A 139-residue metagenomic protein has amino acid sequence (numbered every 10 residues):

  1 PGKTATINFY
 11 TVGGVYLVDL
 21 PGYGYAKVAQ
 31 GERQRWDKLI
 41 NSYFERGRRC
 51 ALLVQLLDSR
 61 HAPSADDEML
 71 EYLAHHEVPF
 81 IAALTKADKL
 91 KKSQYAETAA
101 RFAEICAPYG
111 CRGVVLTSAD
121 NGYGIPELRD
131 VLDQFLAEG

Functional and structural regions predicted by a protein language model:
P1-G14: Switch I (effector-binding) loop of TRAFAC-class P-loop GTPase G-domains
V15-Y25, R49-A51: Short, basic/glycine-rich phosphate-binding loops at helix/coil junctions that contact nucleotide phosphates
D19, T85, S118: Active-site glycine-centered loops adjacent to acidic/histidine catalytic or metal-binding residues that shape
Y23-R33, D88-K91: Flexible beta-alpha connector loops of hexameric P-loop NTPases
G31-L39, Y43: Substrate-gripping "pore-loop 1 plus following alpha2 helix"
F44-D67, V78-I81, A87-A96: Conserved Switch II/interswitch segment of TRAFAC-class P-loop GTPases
Y72-E77: Short, conserved loop/helix-junction motifs that constitute active-site signature segments in enzyme catalytic cores
K89-G139: Canonical P-loop GTPase G-domain recognition
